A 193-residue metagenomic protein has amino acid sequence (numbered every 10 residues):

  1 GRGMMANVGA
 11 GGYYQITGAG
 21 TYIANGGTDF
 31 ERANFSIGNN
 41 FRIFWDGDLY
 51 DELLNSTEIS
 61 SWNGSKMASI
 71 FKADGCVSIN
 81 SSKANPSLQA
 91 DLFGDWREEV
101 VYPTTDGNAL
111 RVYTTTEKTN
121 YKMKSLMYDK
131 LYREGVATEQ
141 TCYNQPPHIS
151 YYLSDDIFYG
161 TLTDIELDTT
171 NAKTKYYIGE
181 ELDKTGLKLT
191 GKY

Functional and structural regions predicted by a protein language model:
G1-T161: Beta-propeller-forming repeat regions
T161-Y193: Beta-rich interaction/scaffold domains
